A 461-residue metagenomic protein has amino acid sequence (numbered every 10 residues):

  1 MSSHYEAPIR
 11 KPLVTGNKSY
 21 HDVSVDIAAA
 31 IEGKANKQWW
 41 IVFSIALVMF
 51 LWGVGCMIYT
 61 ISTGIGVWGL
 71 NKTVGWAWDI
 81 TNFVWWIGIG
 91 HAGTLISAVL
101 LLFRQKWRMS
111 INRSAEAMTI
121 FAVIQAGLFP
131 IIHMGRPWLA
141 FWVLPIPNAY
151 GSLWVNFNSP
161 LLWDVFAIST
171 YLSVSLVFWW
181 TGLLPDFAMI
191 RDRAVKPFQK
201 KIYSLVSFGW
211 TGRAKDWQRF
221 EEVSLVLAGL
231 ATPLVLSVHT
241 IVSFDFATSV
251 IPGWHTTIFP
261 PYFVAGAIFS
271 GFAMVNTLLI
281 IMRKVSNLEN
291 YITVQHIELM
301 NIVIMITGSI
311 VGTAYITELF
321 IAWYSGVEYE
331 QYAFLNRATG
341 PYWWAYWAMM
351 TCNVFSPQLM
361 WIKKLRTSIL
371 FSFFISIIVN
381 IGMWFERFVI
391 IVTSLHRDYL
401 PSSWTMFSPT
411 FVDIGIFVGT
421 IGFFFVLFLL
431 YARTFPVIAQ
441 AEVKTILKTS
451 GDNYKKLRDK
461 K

Functional and structural regions predicted by a protein language model:
M1-Q38, F141-F157, D186-E222, Q295 (+2 more regions): Extramembrane terminal tails and long inter-domain/linker segments of multi-pass membrane proteins
S2-K18, M57-G69, T73-W76, F83-A214 (+1 more regions): Transmembrane-helix bundle segments that line or gate the permeation/cavity pathway in multi-pass membrane proteins
A29-M57, N148-Y346: Long, contiguous internal "core" modules enriched in hydrophobic/ aromatic residues
G53-T60, G127-P137, A314-I321, G382-T393: C-terminal TM-helix exit segments that contain a strictly Trp-centered aromatic cap at the helix terminus
W86-I96, D164-G182, A265-I280, A348-L359 (+1 more regions): Hydrophobic cores of alpha-helical transmembrane segments in multi-pass inner/ER membrane proteins, independent
K106-W107, W361-S372: Membrane-helix interface "capping/anchor" motifs
I251-H255, V327, L365-R366, I391-F411: Extracellular/periplasmic helix-loop-helix junctions in multi-pass membrane proteins
F371-I381: Central hydrophobic cores of alpha-helical transmembrane segments in multi-pass integral membrane proteins
